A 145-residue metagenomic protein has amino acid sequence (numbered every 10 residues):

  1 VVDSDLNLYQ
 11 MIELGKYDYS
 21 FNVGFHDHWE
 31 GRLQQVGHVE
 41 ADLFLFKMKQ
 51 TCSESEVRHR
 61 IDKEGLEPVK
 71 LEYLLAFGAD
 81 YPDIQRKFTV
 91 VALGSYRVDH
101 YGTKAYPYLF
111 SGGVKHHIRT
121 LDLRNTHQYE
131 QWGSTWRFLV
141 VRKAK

Functional and structural regions predicted by a protein language model:
V1-K145: A binding-site-centric feature that preferentially detects glycan-recognition modules on secreted/surface proteins
